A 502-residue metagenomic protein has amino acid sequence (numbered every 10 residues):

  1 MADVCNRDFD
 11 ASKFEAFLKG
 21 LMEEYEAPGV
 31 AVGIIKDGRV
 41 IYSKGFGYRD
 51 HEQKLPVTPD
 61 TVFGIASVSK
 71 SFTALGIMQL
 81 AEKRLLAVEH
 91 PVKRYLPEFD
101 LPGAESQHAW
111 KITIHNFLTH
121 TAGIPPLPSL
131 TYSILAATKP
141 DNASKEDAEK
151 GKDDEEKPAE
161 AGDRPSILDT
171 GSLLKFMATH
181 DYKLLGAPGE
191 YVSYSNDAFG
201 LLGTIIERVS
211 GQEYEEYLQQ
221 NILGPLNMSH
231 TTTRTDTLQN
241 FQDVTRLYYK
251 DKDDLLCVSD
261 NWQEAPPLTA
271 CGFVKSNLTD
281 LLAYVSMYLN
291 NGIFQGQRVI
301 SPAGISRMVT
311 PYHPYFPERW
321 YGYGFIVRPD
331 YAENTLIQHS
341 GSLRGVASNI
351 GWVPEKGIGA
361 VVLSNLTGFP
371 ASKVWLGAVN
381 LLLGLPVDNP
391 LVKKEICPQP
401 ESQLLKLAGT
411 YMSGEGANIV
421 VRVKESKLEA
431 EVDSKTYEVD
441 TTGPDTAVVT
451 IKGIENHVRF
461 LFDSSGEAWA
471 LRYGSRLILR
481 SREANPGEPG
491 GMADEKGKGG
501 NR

Functional and structural regions predicted by a protein language model:
A2-K44, T138, E207-R208, Q212-Q220 (+2 more regions): Catalytic loop of the DD-peptidase/beta-lactamase superfamily, centered on the K-T-G motif and neighboring
V4-I65, L85-A87, E98-P102, K175-G186 (+1 more regions): Short, conserved catalytic-motif segment at the N-terminal edge
R39, F46, D50, A104-R344 (+1 more regions): Short, surface-exposed loop or secondary-structure junction motifs that flank catalytic or metal-binding residues
F63-A66, V192-Y194: Catalytic tyrosine of NAD(P)H-dependent dehydrogenase/reductases that use a Tyr as the general acid/base
T73: Active/ligand-binding-proximal structured segments within catalytic/core domains that scaffold catalytic residues
V92: Acidic-enriched catalytic cores of C-N bond-cleaving enzymes acting on peptides and small amides
